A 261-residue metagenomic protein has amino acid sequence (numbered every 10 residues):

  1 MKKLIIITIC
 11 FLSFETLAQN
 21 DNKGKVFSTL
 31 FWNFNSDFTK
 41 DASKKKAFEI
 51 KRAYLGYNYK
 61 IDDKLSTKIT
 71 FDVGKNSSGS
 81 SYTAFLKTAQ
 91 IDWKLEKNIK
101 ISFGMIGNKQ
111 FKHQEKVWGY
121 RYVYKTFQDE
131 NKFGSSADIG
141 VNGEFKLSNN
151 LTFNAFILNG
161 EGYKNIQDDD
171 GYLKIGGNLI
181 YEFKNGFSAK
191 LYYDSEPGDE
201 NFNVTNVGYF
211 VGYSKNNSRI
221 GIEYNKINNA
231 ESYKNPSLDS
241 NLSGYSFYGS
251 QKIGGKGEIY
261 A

Functional and structural regions predicted by a protein language model:
K2-K3, T83: Short glycine/proline-enriched turn or capping motifs at secondary-structure junctions
K3-S13: Sec-dependent N-terminal signal peptides
I6-I7, I91, I227: Short amphipathic alpha-helical "recognition" segments used for binding
F14-A18: Sec/Tat signal peptide C-region and signal peptidase I cleavage site
N20-F38, A42-G160, G171-I175, I180-F187: Outer membrane beta-barrel
T39-D41, N76-G79, Y163-I166, G198-E200 (+1 more regions): A generic structural signal for short coil/turn motifs at secondary-structure boundaries
D170-Y172, I180-A261: Detector for outer-membrane/organellar transmembrane beta-barrel domains, recognizing the amphipathic beta-strand
